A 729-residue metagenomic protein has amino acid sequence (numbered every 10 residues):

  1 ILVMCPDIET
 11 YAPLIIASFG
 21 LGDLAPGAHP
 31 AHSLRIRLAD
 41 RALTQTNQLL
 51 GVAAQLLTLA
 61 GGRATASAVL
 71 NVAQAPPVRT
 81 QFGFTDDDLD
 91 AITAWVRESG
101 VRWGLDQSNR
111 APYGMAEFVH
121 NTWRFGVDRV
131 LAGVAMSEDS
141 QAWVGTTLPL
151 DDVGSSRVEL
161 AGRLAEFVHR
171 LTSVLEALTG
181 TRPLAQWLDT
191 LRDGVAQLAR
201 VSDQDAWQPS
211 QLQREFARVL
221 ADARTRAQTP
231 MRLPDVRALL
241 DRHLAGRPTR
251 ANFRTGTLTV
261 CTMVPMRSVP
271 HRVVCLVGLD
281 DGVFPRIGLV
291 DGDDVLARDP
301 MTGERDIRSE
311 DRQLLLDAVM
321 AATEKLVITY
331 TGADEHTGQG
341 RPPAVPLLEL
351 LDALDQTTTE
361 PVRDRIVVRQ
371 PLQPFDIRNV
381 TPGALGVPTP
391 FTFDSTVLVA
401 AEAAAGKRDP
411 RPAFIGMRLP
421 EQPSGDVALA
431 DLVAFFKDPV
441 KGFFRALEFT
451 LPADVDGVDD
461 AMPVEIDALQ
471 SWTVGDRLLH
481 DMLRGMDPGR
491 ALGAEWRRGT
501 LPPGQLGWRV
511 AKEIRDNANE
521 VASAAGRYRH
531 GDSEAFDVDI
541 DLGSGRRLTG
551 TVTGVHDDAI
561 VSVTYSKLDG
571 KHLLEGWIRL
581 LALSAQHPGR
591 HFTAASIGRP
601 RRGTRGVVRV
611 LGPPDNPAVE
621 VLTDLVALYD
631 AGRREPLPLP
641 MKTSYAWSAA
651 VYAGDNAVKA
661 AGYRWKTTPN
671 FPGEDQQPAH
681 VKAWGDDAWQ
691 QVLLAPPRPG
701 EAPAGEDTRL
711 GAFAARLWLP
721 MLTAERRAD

Functional and structural regions predicted by a protein language model:
I1-D729: Polyanion-engaging groove/track-forming segments
